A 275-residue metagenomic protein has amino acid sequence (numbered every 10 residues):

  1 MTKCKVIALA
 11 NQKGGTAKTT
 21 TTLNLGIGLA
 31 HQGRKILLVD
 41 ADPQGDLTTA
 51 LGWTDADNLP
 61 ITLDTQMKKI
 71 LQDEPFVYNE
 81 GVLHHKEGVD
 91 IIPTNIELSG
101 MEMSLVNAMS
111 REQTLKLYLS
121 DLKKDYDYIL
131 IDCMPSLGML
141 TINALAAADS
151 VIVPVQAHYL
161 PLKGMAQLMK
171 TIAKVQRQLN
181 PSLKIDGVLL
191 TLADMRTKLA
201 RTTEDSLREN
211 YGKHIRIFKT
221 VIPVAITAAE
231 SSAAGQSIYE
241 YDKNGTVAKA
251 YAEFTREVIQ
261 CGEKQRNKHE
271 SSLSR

Functional and structural regions predicted by a protein language model:
M1-R275: P-loop NTP-binding core
